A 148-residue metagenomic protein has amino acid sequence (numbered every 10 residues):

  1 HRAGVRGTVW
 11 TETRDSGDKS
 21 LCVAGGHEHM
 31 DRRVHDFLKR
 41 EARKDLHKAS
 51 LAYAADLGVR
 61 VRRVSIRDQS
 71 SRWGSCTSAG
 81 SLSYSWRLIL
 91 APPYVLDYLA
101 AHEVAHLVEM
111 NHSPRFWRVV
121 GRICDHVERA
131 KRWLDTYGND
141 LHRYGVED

Functional and structural regions predicted by a protein language model:
H1-Y98, L107-D148: Active-site-proximal or metal-binding-adjacent scaffold patches in catalytic folds
E103: Walker B catalytic acidic pair
